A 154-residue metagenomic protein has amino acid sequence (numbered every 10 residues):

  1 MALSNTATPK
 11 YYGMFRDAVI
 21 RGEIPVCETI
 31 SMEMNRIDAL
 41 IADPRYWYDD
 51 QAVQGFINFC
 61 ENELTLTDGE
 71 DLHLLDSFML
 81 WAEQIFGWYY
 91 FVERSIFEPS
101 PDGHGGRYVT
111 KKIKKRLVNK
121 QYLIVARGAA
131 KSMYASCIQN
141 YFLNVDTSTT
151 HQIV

Functional and structural regions predicted by a protein language model:
A2-V154: Phosphate/NTP-binding elements of NTP-utilizing enzymes
